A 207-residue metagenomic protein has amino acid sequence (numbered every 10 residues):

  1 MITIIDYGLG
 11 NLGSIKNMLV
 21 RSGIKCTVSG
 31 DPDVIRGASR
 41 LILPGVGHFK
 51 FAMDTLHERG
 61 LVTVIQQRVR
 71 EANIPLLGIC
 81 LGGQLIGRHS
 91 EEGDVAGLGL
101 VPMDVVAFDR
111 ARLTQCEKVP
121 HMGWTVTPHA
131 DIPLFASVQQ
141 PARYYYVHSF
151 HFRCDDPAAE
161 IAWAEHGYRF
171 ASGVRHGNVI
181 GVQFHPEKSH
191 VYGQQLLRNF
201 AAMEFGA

Functional and structural regions predicted by a protein language model:
I2-I24, E187: N-terminal beta1-alpha1 ligand-phosphate binding loop
A38: An anion/phosphate-binding loop that grips the pyrophosphate of nucleotide cofactors and donors
G47-M122: Cysteine-nucleophile active-site neighborhood
R88-H166: Pocket-forming structural segment of enzyme catalytic cores
P141, R175-I180: Beta-strand-turn-beta hairpins that frame and shape the catalytic cleft of phosphate-ester-processing enzymes
Y168-R175: Short, surface-exposed beta-strand/loop micro-motifs that present aromatic residues
V182-A207: Acyltransferase
